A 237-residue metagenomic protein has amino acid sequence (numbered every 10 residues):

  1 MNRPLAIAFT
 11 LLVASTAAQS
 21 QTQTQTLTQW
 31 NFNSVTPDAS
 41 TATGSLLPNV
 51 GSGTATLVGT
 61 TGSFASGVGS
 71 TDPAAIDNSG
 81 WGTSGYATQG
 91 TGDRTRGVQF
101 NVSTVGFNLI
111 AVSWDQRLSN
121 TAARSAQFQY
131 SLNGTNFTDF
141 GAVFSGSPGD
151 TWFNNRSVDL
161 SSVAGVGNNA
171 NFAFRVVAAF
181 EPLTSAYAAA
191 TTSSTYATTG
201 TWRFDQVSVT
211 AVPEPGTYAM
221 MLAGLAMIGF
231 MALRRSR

Functional and structural regions predicted by a protein language model:
V13-A18: N-terminal signal peptide c-region/cleavage motif recognized by signal peptidases
Q21-T61: Extracellular carbohydrate-recognition regions
Q25-T36, F137-A211: Terminal, low-complexity interaction segments
T54-V105: Surface-exposed, low-complexity/disordered Ser/Thr/Gly/Pro/Asn-rich loops and linkers
T104-S113, N169: Extended extracellular/luminal ectodomain segments enriched in beta-structured repeat modules
G106, R117-R124: Extended, low-complexity, turn-rich repeat/linker tracts enriched in Gly/Pro/Ser/Thr and Asp/Glu that occur
F128-S131: Conserved Ser/Thr-centered positions that define the repeating blades of beta-propeller domains
E214-L233: A short, hydrophobic C-terminal helix/tail in secreted or cell-surface proteins
